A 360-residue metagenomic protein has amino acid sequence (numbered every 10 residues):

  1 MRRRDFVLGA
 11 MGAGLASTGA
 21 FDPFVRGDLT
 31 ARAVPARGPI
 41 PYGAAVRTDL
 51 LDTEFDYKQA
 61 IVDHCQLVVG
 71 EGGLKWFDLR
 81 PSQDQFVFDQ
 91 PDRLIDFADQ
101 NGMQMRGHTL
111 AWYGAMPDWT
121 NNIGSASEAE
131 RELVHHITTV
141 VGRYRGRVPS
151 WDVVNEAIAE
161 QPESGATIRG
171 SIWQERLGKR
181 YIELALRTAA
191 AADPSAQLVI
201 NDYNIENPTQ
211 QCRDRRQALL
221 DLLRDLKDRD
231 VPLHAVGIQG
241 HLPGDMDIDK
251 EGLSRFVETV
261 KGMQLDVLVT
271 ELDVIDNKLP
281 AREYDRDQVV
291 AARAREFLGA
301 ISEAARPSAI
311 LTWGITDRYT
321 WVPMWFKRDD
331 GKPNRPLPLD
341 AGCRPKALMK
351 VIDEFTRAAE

Functional and structural regions predicted by a protein language model:
D5-R26: N-terminal export signals
A20-A45: C-terminal segment of N-terminal export signals and the immediately downstream linker at the start of the mature
V34-R37, D56-C65, D92-Q104, G142-R145 (+3 more regions): Acidic (Asp/Glu)-rich catalytic clusters
D49-V62, E132-V140, D214-R224, A294-F297: Short, acidic/polar
V68, A98, W151, V236 (+2 more regions): Conserved, mostly hydrophobic/aromatic
V69-K75, D92-I205, D276: Substrate-binding cleft and catalytic face of glycoside hydrolase catalytic domains, especially the flexible beta-alpha
R143, D152, E156-P162, T167-R176 (+6 more regions): Aromatic-rich peripheral "rim/lid" segments of glycoside hydrolase catalytic domains that contact and position glycan
K179, L184, D193, Q197 (+4 more regions): Glycoside hydrolase catalytic-domain groove-lining segments
